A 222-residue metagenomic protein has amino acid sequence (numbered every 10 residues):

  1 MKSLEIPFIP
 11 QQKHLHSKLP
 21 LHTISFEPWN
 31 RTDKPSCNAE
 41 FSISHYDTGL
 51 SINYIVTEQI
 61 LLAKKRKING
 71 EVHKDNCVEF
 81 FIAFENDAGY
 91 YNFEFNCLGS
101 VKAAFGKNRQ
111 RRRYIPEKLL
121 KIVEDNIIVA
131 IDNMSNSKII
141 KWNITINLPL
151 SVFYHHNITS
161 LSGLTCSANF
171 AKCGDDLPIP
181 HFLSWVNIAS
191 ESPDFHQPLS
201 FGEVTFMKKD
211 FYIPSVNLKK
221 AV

Functional and structural regions predicted by a protein language model:
M1-V222: Structural preference for beta-rich elements and adjacent junctions enriched in aromatics
